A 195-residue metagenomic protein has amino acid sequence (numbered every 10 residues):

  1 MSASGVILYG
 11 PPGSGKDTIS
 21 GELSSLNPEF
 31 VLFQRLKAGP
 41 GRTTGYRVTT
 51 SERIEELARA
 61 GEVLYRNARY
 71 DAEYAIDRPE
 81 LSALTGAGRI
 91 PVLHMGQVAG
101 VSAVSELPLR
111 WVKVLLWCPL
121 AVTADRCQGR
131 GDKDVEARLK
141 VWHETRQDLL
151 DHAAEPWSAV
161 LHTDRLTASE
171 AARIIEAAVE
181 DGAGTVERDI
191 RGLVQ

Functional and structural regions predicted by a protein language model:
L8: Hydrophobic anchor at the beta1->P-loop junction of P-loop NTPases
P11: P-loop (Walker A) phosphate-binding loop of NTP-binding proteins
S14: ATP-binding Walker
D17: Walker A/P-loop
L36-V98: ATP-dependent small-molecule kinase phosphotransfer cores that center on conserved nucleotide phosphate-binding segments
V92-G96, E106-Q128: Conserved phosphate-donor/acceptor-positioning beta-strand/loop module used by diverse small-molecule
V101, G129-E180, V186-Q195: Small-molecule kinase domains that catalyze NTP-dependent phosphoryl transfer to phosphate-bearing small molecules
